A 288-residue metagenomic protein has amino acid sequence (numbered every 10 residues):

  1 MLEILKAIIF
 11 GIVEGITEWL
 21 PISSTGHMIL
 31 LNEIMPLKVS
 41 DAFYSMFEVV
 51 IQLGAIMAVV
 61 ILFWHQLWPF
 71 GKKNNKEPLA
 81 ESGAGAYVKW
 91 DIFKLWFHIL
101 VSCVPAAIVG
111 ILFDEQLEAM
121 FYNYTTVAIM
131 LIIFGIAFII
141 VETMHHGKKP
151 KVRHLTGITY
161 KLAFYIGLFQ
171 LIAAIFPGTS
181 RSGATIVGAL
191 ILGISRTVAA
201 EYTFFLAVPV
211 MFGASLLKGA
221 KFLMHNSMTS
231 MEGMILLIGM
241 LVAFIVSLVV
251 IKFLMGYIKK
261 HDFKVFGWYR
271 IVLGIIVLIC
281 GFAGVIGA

Functional and structural regions predicted by a protein language model:
M1-A288: Multi-pass membrane proteins that catalyze or facilitate reactions on polyprenyl-/lipid-phosphate substrates and their
